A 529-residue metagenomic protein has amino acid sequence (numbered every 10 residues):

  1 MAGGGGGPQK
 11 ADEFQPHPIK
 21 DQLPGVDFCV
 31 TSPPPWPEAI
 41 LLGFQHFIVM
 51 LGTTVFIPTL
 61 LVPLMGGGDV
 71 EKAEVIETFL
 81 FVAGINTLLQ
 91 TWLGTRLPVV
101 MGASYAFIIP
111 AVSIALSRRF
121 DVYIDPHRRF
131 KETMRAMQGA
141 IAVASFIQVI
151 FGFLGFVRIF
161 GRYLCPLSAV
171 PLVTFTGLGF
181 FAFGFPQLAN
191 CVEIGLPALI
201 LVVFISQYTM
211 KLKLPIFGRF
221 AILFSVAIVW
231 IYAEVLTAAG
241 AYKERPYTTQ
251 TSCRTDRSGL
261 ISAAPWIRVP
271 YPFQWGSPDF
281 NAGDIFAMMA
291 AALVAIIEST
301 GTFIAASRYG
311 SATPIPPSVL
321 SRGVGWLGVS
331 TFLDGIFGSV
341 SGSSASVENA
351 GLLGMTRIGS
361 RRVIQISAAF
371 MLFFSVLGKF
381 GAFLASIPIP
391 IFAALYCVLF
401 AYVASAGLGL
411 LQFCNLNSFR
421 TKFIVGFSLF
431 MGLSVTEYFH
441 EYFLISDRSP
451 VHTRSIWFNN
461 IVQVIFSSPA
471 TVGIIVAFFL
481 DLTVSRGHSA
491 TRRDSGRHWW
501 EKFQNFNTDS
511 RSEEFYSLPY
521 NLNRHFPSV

Functional and structural regions predicted by a protein language model:
M1-D27, T491-V529: Non-transmembrane, juxtamembrane loop and terminal tail segments of multi-pass eukaryotic membrane proteins
M1-F79, G218, I222-S321, R497: Helix-loop-helix hairpins and the membrane-proximal interhelical loops of multi-pass alpha-helical transport proteins
P16-P33, H46, T53, I57 (+4 more regions): Helix-loop-helix junctions within the multi-pass membrane cores of secondary transporters/permeases
P35, G161, C165, P316 (+4 more regions): Generic structural signal for alpha-helix starts
E38-A39, V70, K213, A291 (+3 more regions): Generic alpha-helical structural signal
P110-L116, P197-Q207, W230-V235, G276-D279 (+5 more regions): Alpha-helical membrane-embedding segments and immediately adjacent membrane-interface amphipathic helices
F120, I124-E244, I366-W499, F503: Membrane-embedded alpha-helical modules
L236-T421, Y438-F458, V462, G487-S489: Membrane-interfacial loop- and helix-cap regions that link adjacent transmembrane helices in polytopic membrane proteins
